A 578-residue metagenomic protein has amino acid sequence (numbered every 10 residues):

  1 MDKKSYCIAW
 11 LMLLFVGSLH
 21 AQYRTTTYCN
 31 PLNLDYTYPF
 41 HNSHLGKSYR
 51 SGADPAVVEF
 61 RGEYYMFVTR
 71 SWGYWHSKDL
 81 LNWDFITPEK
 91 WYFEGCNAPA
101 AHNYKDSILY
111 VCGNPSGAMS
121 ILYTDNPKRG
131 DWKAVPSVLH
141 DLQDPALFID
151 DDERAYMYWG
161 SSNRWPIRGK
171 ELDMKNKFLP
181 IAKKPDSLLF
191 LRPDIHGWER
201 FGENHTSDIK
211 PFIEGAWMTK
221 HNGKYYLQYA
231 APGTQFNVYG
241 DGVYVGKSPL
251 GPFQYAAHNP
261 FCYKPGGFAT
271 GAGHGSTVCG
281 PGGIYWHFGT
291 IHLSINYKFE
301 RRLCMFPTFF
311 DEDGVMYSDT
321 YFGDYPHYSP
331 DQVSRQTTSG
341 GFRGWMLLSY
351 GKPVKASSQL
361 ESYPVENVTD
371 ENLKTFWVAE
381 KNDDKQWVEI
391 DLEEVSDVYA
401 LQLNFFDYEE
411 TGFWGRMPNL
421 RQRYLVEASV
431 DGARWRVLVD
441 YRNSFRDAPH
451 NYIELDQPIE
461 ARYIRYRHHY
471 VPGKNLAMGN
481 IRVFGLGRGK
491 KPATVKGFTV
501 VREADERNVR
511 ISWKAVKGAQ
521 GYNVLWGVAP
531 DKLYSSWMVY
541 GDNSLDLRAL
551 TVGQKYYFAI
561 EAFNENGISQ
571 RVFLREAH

Functional and structural regions predicted by a protein language model:
Q22-D208, K220-G267, G282-G283, G289-R335 (+1 more regions): Beta-rich carbohydrate-recognition and catalytic domains
R168-A182, R335-E371: Predominantly extracellular/luminal regions of secreted and cell-surface proteins, especially disulfide-bonded
K170, Y424-V426, Y522-V524: Short beta-strand elements bearing conserved aromatic residues within extracellular beta-rich modules
G242, Q422, N451-Y452, G541-D546: Short S/T/G- and acidic-enriched coil/turn segments that sit immediately N-terminal to beta-strands in beta-sandwich
D370-V439, P449-G497, R502-A504, K514 (+1 more regions): Aromatic, loop-rich ligand-recognition surfaces of beta-strand-rich domains
R442-F445, S536-D542: Short beta-strand segments within Ig-like beta-sandwich modules, predominantly Fibronectin type-III
R507-A519: Conserved aromatic anchor
L547-S569: Beta-strand-rich modules
